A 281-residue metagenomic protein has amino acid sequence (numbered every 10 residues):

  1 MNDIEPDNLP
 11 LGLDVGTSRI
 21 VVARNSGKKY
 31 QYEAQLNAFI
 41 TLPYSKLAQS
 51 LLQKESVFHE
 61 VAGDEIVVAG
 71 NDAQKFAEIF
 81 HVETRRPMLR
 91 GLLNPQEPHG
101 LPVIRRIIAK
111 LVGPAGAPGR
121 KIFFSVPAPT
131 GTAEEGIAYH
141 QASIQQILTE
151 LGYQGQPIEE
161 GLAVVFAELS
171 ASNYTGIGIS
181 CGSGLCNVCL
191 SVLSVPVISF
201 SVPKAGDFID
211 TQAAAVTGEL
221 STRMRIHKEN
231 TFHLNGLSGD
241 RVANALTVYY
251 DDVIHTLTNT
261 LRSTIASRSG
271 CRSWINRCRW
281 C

Functional and structural regions predicted by a protein language model:
M1-D64, V68-G178, L193-V202, G206 (+1 more regions): Nucleotide/phosphate-binding catalytic cleft detector across ATP-hydrolyzing and phosphate-transferring enzymes
I20, G184-C189: Short glycine/serine/threonine-rich phosphate/pyrophosphate-binding segments that cradle anionic phosphate groups
S183-L185, S194-V195: Coil-to-beta-strand transition motifs
